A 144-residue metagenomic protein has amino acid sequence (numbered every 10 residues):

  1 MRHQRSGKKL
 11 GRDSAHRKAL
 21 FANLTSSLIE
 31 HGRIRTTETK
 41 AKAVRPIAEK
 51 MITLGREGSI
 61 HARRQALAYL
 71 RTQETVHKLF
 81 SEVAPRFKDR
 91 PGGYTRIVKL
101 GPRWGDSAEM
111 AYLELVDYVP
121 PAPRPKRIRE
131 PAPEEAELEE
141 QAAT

Functional and structural regions predicted by a protein language model:
M1-T144: Structured, basic alpha/beta domains of bacterial-type, RNA-associated proteins
